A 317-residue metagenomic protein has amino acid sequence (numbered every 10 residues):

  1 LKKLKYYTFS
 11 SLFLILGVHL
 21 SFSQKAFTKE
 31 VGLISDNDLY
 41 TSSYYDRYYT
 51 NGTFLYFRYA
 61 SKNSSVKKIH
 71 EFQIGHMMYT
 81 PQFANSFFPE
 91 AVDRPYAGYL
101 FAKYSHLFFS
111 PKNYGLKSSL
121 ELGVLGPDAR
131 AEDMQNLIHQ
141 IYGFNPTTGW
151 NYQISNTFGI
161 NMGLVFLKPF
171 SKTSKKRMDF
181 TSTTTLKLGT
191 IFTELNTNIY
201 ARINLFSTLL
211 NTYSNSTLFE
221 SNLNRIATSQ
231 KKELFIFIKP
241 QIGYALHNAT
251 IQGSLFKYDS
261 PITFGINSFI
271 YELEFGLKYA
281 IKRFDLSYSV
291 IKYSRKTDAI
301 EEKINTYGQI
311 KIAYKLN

Functional and structural regions predicted by a protein language model:
L1-T28, Y314-L316: Bacterial Sec-dependent N-terminal signal peptides
K25-V31, V66-H70, Y114-S118, S174-T184 (+5 more regions): Outer-envelope beta-barrel architecture signal
A26-I69: N-terminal ordered "arm"
V31-L33, F72-I74, Y104, S118-L122 (+5 more regions): Membrane-embedded beta-strand positions of outer-membrane beta-barrel proteins
V31-T41, M178-L188, I262, Y288-S294: Transmembrane beta-strand segments that form the barrel wall of outer-membrane beta-barrel proteins
T41, Q82-F83, F206-N317: Outer membrane beta-barrel transmembrane domains
G52-F54, F101-K103, G159-G163, N196-Y200 (+3 more regions): Membrane-embedded beta-strand positions in outer-membrane beta-barrel channels/transporters
H76-K103, L107-T217, N222-R225, H247-G265 (+1 more regions): Outer-membrane pore/translocation modules
